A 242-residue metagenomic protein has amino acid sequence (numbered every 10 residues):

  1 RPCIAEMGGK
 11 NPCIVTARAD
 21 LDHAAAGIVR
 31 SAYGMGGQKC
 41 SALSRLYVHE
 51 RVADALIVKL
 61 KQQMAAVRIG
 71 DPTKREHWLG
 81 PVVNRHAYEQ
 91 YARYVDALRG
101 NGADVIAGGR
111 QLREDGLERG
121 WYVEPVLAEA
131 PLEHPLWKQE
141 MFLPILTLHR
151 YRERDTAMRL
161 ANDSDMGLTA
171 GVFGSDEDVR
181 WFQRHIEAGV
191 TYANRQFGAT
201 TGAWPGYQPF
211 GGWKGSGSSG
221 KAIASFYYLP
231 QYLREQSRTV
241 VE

Functional and structural regions predicted by a protein language model:
R1-P131, D155, A193, Q236-E242: ALDH superfamily catalytic-core signature
I14, A26, R68-P72, G80 (+1 more regions): Conserved C-terminal structural/oligomerization subdomain of aldehyde/semialdehyde dehydrogenase
